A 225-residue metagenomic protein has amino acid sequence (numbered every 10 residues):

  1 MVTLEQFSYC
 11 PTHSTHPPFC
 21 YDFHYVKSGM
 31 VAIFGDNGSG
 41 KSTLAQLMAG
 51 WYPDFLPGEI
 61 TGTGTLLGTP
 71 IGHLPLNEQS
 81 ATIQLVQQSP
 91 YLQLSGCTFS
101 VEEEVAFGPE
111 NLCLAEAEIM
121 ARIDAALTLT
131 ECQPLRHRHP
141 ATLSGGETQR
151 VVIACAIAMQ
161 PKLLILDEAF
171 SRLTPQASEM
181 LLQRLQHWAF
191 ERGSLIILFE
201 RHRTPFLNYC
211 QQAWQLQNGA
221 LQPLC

Functional and structural regions predicted by a protein language model:
P57-E59, T69-Q84, N111: ABC ATPase NBD coupling module
S89, C97-N111: Q-loop/switch helix immediately C-terminal to the Walker
A106, A117-L135: Conserved ABC ATPase "signature" region
H139-L143, E147: Conserved ABC ATPase signature
I153: Hydrophobic anchor residue at the start of the ABC signature
T174: ABC-family nucleotide-binding domains
F199-R201: H-loop/switch region of ABC-family ATPase nucleotide-binding domains
